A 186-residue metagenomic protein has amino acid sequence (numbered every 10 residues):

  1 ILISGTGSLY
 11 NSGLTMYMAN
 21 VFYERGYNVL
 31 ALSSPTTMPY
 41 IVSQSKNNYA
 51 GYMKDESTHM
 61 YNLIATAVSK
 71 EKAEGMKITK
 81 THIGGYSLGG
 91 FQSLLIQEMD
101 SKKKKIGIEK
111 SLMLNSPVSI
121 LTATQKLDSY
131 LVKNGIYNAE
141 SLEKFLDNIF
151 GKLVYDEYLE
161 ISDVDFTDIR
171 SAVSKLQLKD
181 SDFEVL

Functional and structural regions predicted by a protein language model:
I1-P39, S43: Short, surface-exposed "cap/lid" segments of acyl-processing enzymes
M16, N20, Y61, L94-E98: Short, hydrophobic alpha-helix immediately C-terminal to the catalytic nucleophile
S33, G84, L112-N115: Alpha/beta-hydrolase-fold catalytic nucleophile elbow
N47-A50, S129-L131: Short, hinge-like loop/turn segments at secondary-structure boundaries
Y49-A73: Alpha/beta-hydrolase active-site loop
A73-T79, K103-I108: Short helix-terminating capping/connector loops at secondary-structure junctions
G84-S93: Gly/Ala-rich beta-loop-alpha elbow adjacent to hydrolase catalytic centers
M99-L186: Alpha/beta-hydrolase-fold enzymes
